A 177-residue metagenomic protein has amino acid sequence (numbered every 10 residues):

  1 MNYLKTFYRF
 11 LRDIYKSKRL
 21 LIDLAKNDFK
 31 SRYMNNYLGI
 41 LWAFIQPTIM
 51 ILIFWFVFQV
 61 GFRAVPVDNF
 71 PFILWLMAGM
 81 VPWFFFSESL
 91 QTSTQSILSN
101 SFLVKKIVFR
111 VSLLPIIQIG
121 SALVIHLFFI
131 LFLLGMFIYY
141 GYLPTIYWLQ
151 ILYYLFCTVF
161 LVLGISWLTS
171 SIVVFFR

Functional and structural regions predicted by a protein language model:
M1-R177: Hydrophobic transmembrane alpha-helices and immediately adjacent juxtamembrane helices of multi-pass inner-membrane
